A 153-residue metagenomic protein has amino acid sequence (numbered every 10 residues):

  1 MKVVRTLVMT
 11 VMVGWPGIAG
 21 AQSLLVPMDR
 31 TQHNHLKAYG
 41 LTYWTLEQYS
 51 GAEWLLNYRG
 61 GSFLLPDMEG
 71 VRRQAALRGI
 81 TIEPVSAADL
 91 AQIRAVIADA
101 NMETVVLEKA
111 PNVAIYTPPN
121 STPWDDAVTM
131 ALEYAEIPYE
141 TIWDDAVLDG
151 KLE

Functional and structural regions predicted by a protein language model:
M1-R5: Positively charged n-region of N-terminal signal peptides that target proteins for export
S23-L24, D29, H33, L64-R73 (+1 more regions): Helical hinge/lid and interdomain linker segments adjacent to catalytic or ligand-binding clefts that mediate domain
K37-Q74: N-terminal, post-signal-peptide region of Sec/Tat-exported proteins
V71-E83: Short amphipathic alpha-helices in soluble, non-transmembrane regions that often serve as interface/regulatory elements
T81-A110: Non-catalytic propeptide/linker segments at domain boundaries
